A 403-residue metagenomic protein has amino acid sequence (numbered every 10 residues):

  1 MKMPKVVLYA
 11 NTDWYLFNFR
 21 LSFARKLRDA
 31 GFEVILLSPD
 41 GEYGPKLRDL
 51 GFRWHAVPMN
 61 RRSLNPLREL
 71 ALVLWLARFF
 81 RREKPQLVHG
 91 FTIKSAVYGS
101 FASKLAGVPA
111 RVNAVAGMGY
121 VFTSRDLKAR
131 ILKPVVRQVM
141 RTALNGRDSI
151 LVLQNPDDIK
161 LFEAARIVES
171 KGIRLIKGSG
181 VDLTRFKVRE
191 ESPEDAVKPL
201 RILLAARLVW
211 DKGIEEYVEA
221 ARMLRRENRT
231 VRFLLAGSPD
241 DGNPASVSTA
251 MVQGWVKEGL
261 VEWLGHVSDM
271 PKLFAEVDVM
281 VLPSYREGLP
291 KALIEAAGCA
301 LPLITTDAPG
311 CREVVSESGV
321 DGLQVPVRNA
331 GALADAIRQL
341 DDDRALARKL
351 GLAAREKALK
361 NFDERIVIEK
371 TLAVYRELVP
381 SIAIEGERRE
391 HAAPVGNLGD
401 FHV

Functional and structural regions predicted by a protein language model:
M3, L64-R68, F162-A164, K177-K198 (+2 more regions): Acidic anion/phosphate-binding donor-loop and adjacent secondary structure in glycosyltransferase catalytic cores
F17-S22, L204-M223, G331-A332: A conserved mid-protein helix/loop that constitutes part of the nucleotide-sugar donor-binding site
S38-E42, A205, R232-V247: Glycosyltransferase donor-sugar binding loop
H55-P58, K133, R137-R189: Donor nucleotide-sugar binding/catalytic pocket of nucleotide-sugar-dependent glycosyltransferases
G119, D157-D158, L175-K187, R207-W210 (+2 more regions): Short beta-strand->alpha-helix junction loop in the catalytic core of nucleotide-activated group-transfer enzymes
H266, Y285: Aromatic "clamp/platform" in nucleotide-sugar-dependent glycosyltransferases that forms part of the donor/acceptor
P302-T305, V315: Short hydrophobic beta-strand element within catalytic cores of glycosyltransferases and related nucleotide-activated
S316-G319, L323-G331, Q339-R344: Conserved acidic donor-binding segment of nucleotide-sugar-dependent glycosyltransferases
